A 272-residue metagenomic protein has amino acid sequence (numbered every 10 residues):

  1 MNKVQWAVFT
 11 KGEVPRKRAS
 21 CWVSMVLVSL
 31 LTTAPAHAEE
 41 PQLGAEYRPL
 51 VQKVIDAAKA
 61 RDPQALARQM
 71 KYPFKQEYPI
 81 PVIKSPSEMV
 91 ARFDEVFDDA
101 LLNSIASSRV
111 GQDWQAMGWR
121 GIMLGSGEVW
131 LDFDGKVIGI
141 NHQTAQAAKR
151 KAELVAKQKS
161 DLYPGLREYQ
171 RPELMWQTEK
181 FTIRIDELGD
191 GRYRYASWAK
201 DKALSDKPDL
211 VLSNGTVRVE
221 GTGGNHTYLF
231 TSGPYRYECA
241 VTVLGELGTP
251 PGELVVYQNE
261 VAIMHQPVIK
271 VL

Functional and structural regions predicted by a protein language model:
M1-K17: N-terminal secretory signal peptides that target proteins for export/translocation
A19-S20, Y237: Secreted/extracellular small peptides and ectodomain modules produced from precursors
W22-T32: Bacterial N-terminal signal peptides
A34-A38: Sec/Tat signal peptide C-region and signal peptidase I cleavage site
E39-D56, R68-Y193, W198, P208 (+2 more regions): C-terminal-biased regions
K202-D206: Solvent-exposed edge beta-strands and adjacent loop segments that serve as assembly or binding interfaces
